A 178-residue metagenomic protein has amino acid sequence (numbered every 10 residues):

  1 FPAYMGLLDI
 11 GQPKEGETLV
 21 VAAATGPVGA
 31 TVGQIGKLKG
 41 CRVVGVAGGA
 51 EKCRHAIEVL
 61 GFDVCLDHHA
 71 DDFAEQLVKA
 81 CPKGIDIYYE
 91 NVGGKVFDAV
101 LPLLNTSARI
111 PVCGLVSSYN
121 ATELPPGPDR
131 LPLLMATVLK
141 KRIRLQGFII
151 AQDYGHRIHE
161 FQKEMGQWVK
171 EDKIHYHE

Functional and structural regions predicted by a protein language model:
F1-D71: Mid-domain Rossmann-like dinucleotide-binding core that forms the NAD(H)/NADP(H) cofactor-binding site
A3, G36, A56, Y88 (+3 more regions): Terminal peptide-recognition signature
V32, L77, M165: Aromatic/hydrophobic pocket-lining residues that form π-stacking "cages" and hydrophobic walls in ligand
D72-K83: Short amphipathic alpha-helix with an adjacent loop that forms part of the alpha/beta core around
G84-N91: Periplasmic-binding protein-like
K95-I174: Glycine-rich phosphate-binding loop and adjacent beta-alpha segment of Rossmann(oid) nucleotide-cofactor-binding
